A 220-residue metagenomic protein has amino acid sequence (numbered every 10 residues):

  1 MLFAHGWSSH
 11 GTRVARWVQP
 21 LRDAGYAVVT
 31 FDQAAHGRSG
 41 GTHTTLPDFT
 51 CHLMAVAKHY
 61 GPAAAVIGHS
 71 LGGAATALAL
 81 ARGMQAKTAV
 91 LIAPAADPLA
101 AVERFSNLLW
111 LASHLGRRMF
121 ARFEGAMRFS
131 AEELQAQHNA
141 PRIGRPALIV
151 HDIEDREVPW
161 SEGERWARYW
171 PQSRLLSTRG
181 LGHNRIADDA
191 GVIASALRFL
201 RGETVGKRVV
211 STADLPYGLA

Functional and structural regions predicted by a protein language model:
G6-S9: Active-site glycine-rich loops that stabilize anionic/oxyanionic intermediates across multiple enzyme folds
G11, V18-G40: Conserved alpha/beta-hydrolase
R13, G41-A64: Alpha/beta-hydrolase active-site loop
I67-T76: Gly/Ala-rich beta-loop-alpha elbow adjacent to hydrolase catalytic centers
M84-F129: Hydrolase active-site cap/lid region
R142-G144, I149-H151, D155: Short beta-strand/loop motif that positions the catalytic acidic residue of the alpha/beta-hydrolase fold
R156-E162: Conserved alpha/beta-hydrolase "acid-adjacent" motif
L181-I193, R208-T212, Y217-L219: Catalytic histidine-centered segment of alpha/beta-hydrolase-like enzymes
